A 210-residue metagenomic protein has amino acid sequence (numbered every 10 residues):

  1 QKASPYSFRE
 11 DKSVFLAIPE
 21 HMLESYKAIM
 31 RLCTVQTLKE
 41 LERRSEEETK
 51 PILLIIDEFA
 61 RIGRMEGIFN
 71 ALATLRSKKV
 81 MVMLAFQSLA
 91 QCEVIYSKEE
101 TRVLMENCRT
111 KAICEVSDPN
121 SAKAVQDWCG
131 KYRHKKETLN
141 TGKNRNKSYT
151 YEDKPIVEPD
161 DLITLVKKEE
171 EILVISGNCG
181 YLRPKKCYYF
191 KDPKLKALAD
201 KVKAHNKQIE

Functional and structural regions predicted by a protein language model:
Q1-V80, D161-R183, F190-E210: P-loop NTPase motor domains
S4, N70-L72, E93-E210: P-loop NTPase motor core of the ASCE superfamily
E10-K12, L84-F86, L104-E106: Short acidic (Asp/Glu) and glycine-rich catalytic loops that position anionic groups and cofactors
F15, V82-L84, A112-I113: Structural recognition of the beta-strand scaffold that forms the well-ordered cores of secreted hydrolase catalytic
P19, F59, Q87-L89, V116-S117: Histidine- and/or cysteine-centered catalytic micro-motif in compact active-site loops
Y26-K27, L54-I56, V82-Q87, K143-S148: N-terminal start-of-chain detector that recognizes signal peptides and the immediate post-cleavage beginning
L75-I95: Sensor-1/coupling segment of RecA-like P-loop NTPase cores
